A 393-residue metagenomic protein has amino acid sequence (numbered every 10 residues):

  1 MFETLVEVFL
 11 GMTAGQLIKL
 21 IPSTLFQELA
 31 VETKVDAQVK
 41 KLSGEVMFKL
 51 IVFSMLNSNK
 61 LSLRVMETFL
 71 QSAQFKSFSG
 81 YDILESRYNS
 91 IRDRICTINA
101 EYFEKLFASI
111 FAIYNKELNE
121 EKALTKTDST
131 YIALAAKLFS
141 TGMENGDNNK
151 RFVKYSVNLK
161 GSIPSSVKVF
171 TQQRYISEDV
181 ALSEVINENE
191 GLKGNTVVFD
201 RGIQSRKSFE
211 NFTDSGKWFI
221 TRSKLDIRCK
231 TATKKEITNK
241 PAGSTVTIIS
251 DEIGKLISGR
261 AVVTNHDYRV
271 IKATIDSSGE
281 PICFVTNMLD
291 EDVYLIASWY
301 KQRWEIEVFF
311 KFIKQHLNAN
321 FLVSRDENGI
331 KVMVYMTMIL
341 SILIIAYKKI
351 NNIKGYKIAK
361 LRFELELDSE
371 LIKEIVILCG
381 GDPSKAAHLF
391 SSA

Functional and structural regions predicted by a protein language model:
M1-L63, Y102, E121-K122, T130 (+2 more regions): Single, function-defining residue in the core of a domain
F48, V52, R64-T68, N89 (+2 more regions): N-terminal, well-ordered alpha-helical segments
L61-G80: DNA-recognition alpha helix
V65-E67, S140-M143, T213: "Short basic amphipathic alpha-helical interaction patches in structured regions
F69-A73, I113, E184-E188: A generic secondary-structure signal
L84-R87: Short coil turns linking two alpha-helices in DNA-binding domains
S90-L159: Active-site-proximal, Lys/Arg-enriched surface segment that forms a nucleic-acid-binding/basic interface patch
